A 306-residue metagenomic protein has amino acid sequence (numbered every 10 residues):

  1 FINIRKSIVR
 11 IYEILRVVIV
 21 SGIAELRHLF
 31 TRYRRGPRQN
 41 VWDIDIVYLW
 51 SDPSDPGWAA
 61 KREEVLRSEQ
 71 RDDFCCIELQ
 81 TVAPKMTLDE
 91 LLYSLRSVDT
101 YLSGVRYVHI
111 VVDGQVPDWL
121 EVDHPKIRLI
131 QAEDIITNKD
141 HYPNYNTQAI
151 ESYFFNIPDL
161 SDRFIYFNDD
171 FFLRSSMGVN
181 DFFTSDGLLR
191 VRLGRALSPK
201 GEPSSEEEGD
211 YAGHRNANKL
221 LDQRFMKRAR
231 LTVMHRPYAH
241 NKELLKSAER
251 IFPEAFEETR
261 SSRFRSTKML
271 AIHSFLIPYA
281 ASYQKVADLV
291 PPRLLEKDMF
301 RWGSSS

Functional and structural regions predicted by a protein language model:
I2-I165, F171-S306: ER/Golgi luminal nucleotide-sugar-dependent glycosyltransferases, focusing on the catalytic module
